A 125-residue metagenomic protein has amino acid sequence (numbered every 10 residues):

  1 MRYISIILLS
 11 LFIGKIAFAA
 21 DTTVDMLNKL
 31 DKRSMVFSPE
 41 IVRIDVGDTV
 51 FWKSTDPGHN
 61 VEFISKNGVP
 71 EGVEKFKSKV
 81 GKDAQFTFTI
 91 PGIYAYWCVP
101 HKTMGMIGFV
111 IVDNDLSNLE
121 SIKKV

Functional and structural regions predicted by a protein language model:
M1-I4: Positively charged n-region of N-terminal signal peptides that target proteins for export
I6-I7, A17: Cleavable N-terminal signal peptides
F18-V125: Extracytoplasmic copper-binding redox domains, predominantly the cupredoxin/blue-copper superfamily
